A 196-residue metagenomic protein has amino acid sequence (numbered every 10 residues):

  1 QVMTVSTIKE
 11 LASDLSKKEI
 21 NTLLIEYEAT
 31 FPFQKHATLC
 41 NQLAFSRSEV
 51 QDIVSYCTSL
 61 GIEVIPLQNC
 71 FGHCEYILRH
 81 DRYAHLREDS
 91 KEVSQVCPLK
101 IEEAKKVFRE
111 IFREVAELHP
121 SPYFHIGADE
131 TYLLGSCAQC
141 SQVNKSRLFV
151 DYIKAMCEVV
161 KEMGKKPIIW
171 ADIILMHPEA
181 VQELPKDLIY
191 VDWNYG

Functional and structural regions predicted by a protein language model:
Q1-A171, E183, I189: Substrate-binding cleft of carbohydrate-active enzyme catalytic domains
F112, L175-P178: A generic local structural motif
D172-L175, Y195-G196: Short beta->alpha connector loops
A180-G196: Aromatic- and acid-rich polysaccharide-binding/catalytic face of secreted or lumenal carbohydrate-active enzymes
